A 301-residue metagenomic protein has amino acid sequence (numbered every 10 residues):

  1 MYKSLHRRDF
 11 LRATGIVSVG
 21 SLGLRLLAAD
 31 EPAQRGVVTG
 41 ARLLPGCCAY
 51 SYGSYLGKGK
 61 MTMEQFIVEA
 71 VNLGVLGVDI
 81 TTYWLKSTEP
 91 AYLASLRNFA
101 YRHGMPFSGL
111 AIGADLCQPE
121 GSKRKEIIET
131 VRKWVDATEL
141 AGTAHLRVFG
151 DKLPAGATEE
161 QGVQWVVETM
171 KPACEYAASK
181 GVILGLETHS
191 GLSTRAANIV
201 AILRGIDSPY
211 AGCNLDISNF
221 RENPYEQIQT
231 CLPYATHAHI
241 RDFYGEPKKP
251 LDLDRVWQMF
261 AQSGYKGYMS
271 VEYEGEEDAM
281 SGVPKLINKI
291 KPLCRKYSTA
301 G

Functional and structural regions predicted by a protein language model:
Y2-G74, S179, L192-G301: Histidine-acidic metal/acid-base catalytic patches
D9, G15-G23, P32-G40, R97-I112 (+3 more regions): Active-site acidic/histidine proton-transfer and metal-coordination neighborhood in alpha/beta enzyme cores
G46-Y50, D79-T81, S108-G113, L146-F149 (+4 more regions): A cross-family glycoside hydrolase active-site/sugar-binding cleft signature
Y52, Y83-S87, D115: Short active-site-proximal "capping" loops at secondary-structure junctions
G57, K86-S87, K125, Q164 (+2 more regions): Residue-level marker of alpha-helix boundaries and capping positions
K60, E64, S87-A94, K125-I128: Generic alpha-helical scaffold signal
D79-R97, G150-A157: Glycine-rich, proline-tolerant flexible connector loops at the mouths of alpha/beta enzymes
